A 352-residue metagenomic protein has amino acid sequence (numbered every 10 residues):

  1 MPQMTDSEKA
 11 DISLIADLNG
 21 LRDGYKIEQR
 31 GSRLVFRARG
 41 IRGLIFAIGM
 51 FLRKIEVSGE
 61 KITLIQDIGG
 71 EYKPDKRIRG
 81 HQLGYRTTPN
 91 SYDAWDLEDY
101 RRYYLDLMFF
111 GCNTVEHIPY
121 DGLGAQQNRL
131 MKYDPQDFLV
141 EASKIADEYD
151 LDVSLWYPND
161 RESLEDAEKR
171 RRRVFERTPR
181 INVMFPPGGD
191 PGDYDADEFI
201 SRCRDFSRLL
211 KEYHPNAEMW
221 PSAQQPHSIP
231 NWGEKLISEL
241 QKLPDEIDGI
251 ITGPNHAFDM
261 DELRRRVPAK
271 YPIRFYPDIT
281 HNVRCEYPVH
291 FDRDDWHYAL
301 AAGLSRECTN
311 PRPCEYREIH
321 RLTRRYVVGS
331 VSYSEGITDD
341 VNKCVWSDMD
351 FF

Functional and structural regions predicted by a protein language model:
M1-K76: Contiguous, structured surface segment used for ligand recognition
G20-K26, S91-D99: Short, polar loop/linker segments at the starts of domains and inter-domain junctions
E28-R33, R77-G84, S154, N182-G188 (+1 more regions): Glycine-rich, often proline-containing surface loops adjacent to acidic residues and nearby aromatics that form
V35-A38, P89-D93, R129-L130: Second-shell loop/turn segments in exported
E56-E60, N113, A125, R129-S143 (+1 more regions): Catalytic-core regions of glycoside hydrolase
I68-Y92, P158-N159: N-terminal small/glycine-rich loop or linker at the start of catalytic domains across soluble metabolic enzymes
K76-R79, F110-H117, L151: Short coil-to-beta-strand
W95-D121: Catalytic domains of carbohydrate-active enzymes, especially glycoside hydrolases
